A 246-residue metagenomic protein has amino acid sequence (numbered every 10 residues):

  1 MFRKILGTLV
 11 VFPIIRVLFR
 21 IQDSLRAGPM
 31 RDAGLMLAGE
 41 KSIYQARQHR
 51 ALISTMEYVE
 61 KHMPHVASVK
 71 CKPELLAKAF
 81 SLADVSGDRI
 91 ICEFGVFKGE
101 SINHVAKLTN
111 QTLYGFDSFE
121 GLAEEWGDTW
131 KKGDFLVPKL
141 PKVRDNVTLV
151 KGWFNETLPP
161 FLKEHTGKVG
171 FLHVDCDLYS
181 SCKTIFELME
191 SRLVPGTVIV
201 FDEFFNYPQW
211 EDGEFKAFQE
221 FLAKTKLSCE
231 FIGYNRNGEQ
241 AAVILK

Functional and structural regions predicted by a protein language model:
F2-V17, I21: Alpha-helical hydrophobic membrane-insertion segments
F12, G28, V137-L140: Intrinsic-disorder/low-complexity coil detector
L18-E93, I102: Class I SAM-dependent methyltransferase Rossmann-like catalytic core, especially the SAM/SAH-binding loop
M56-Y58, A77, V85-K246: S-adenosylmethionine/decaboxylated-SAM
